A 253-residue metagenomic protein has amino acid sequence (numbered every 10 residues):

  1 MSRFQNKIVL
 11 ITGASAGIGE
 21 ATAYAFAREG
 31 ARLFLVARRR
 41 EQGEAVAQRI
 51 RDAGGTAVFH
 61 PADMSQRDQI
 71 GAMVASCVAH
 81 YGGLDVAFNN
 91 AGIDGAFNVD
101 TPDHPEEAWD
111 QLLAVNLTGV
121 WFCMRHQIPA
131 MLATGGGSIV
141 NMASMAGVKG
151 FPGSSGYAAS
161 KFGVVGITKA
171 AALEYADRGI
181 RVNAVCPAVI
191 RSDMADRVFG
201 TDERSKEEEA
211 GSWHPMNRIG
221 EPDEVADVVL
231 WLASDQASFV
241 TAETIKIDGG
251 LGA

Functional and structural regions predicted by a protein language model:
I8, S15-G17, R39: Conserved glycine-rich cofactor-binding loop
E29-A45: Conserved glycine-rich Rossmann-like NAD(P)H-binding loop of the short-chain dehydrogenase/reductase
I70, F97-T101, P105-L113, K206 (+1 more regions): Substrate-binding pocket helix/loop in short-chain dehydrogenase/reductase
P102-F122, G136, V140, V164: Catalytic Tyr-X3-Lys loop
M124, S160, T168: Active-site helix of classical SDR
P129, L173-D177, S238: Alpha-helical segment proximal to the catalytic Tyr-Lys
S144: Residue(s) in the substrate-gating loop at a strand-loop-helix junction that position the organic substrate next
A184-P187, E207-Q236, V240, I247-G249: C-terminal helical subdomain
